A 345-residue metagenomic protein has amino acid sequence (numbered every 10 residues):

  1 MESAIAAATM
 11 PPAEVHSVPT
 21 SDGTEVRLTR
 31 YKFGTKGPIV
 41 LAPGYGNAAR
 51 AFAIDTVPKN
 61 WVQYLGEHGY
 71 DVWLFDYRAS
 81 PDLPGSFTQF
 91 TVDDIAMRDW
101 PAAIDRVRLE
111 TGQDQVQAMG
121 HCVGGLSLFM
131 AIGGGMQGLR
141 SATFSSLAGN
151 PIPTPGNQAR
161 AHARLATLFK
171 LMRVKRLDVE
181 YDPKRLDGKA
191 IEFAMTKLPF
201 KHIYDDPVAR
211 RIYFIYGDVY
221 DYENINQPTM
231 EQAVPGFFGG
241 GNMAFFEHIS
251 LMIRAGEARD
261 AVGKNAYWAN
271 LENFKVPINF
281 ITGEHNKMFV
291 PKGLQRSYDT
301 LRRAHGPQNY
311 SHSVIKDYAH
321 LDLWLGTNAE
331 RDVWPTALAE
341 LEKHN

Functional and structural regions predicted by a protein language model:
E2-F33: N-terminal cap/lid segment of alpha/beta-hydrolase-fold proteins
R27-D82: Short, surface-exposed "cap/lid" segments of acyl-processing enzymes
F75-F90, H320: Glycine-rich "HGGG/HGxG" loop immediately N-terminal to the catalytic nucleophile of the alpha/beta-hydrolase
F90-E110: Alpha/beta-hydrolase active-site loop
L109, Q113, V123-A255: Alpha/beta-hydrolase-fold enzymes
F274, F280-T282, N286: Short beta-strand/loop motif that positions the catalytic acidic residue of the alpha/beta-hydrolase fold
K287-G293: Conserved alpha/beta-hydrolase "acid-adjacent" motif
A304-N345: Catalytic active-site module of serine/aspartate enzymes centered on a nucleophile-bearing elbow/loop
